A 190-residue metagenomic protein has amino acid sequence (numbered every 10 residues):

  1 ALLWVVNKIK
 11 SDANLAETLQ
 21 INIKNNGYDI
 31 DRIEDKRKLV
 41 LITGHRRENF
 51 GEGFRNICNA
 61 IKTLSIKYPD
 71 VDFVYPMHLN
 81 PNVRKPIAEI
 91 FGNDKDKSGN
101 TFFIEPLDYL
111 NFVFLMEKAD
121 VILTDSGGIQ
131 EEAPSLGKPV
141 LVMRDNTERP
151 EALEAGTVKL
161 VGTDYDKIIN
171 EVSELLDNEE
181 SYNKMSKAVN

Functional and structural regions predicted by a protein language model:
A1-Y75, P81-N190: Nucleotide-activated sugar donor-binding and catalytic core shared by glycosyltransferases and related lipid-linked
